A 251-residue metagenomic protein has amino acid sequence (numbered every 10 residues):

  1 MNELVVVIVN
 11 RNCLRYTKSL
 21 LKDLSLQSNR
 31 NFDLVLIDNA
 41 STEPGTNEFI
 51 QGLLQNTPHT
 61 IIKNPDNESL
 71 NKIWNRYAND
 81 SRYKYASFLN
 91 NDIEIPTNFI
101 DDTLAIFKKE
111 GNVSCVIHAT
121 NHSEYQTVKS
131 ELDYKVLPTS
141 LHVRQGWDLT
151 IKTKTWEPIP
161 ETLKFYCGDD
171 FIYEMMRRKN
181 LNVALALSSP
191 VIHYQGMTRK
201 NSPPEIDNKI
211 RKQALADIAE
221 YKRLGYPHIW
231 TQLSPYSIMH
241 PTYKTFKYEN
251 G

Functional and structural regions predicted by a protein language model:
K22-N31: Short, acidic, metal-binding catalytic loop of nucleotide-sugar glycosyltransferases
D38-E48: A conserved acidic beta->alpha catalytic loop
N64-S81: Glycine-rich, basic loop-to-helix element that forms the pyrophosphate-binding segment of sugar-nucleotide handling
Y83-E94: Short beta-strand-to-loop acidic/aromatic patch adjacent to the donor-nucleotide binding site
T97-S130: Conserved donor NDP-sugar-binding/catalytic core segment of glycosyltransferases
L132-I151: A recurrent flexible, glycine/aromatic-enriched loop bordering the glycosyltransferase active site that acts as
Y166-I172: Acidic donor-binding loop at a coil-to-helix junction in glycosyltransferase catalytic cores that engages
V183-Q195: Catalytic beta-strand/loop signature of glycosyltransferases that borders the donor
